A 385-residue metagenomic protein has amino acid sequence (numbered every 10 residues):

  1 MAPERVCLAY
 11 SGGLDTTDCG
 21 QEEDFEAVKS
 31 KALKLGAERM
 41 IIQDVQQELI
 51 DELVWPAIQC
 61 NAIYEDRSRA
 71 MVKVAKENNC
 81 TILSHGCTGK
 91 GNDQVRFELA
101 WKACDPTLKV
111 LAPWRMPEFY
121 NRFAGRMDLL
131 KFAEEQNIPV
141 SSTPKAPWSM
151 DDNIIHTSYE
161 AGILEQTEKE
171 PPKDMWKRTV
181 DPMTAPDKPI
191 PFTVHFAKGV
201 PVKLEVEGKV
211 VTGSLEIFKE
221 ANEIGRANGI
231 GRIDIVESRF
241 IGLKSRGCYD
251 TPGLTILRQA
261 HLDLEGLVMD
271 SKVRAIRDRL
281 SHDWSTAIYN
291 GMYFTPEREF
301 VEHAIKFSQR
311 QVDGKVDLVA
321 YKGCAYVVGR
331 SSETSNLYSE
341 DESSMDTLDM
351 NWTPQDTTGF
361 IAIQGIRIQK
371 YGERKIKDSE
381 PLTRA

Functional and structural regions predicted by a protein language model:
M1-A9, L14-A385: Nucleotide-activated chemistry modules centered on ATP-dependent adenylation/adenylyltransferase
